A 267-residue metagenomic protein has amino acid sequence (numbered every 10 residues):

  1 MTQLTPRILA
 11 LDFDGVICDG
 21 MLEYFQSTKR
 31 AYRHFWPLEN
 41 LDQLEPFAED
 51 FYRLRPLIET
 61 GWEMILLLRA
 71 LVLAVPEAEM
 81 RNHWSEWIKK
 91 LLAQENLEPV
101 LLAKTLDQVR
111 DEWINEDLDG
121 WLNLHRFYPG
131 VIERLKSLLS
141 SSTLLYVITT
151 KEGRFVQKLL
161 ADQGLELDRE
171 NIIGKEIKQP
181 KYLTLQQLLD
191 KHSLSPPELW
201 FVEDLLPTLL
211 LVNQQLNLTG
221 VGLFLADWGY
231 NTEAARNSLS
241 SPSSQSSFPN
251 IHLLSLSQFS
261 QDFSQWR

Functional and structural regions predicted by a protein language model:
Q3-A10: Extreme N-terminal starter segment of soluble prokaryotic enzymes
A10-D12, F201-V202: Generic enzyme active-site microenvironment
D14-Q157: Alpha-helical substrate-recognition element adjacent to the catalytic core
T150-W200, T208-L210, Q214-Q215: Substrate-recognition "cap/lid" segment bordering the active-site pocket of phosphatases
I173-G174, S246-D262: Short acidic-hydrophobic, aromatic-tinged amphipathic segments that line or gate anion-handling sites
I177-L185, T232-L239, F263-Q265: Short, charged, surface-exposed secondary-structure boundary motifs
P196, W200-I251: Acidic, Mg2+-coordinating phosphoryl-transfer loop and its flanking beta/alpha structural elements, shared across
